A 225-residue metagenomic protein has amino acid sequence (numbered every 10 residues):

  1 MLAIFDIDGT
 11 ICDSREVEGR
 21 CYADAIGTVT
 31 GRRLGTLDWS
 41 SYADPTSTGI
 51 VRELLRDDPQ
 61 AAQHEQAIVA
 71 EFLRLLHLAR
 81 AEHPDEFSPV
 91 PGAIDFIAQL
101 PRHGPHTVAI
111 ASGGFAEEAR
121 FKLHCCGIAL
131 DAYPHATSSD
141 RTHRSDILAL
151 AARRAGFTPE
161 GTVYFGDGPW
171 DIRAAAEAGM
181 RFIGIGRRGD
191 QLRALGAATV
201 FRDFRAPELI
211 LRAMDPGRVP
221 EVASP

Functional and structural regions predicted by a protein language model:
M1-F5, G161, L209-R212, G217-P225: Non-catalytic pre-domain segments flanking phosphatase-related domains
L2-I7, I11-P91, D95: N-terminal helical cap/lid subdomain that shapes the substrate entry/recognition surface in HAD-like hydrolases
T10, A93-H124, P134-T142: Substrate-recognition element of Asp-dependent hydrolases with the DxDx(T/V) motif
D38-Y42, Q66-V69, I128-R144: A short, structured active-site edge motif that brings together acidic residues
I97-R102, A152, I172-A176: Surface-exposed amphipathic alpha-helices with a cationic face
A136, T199-R205: Short acidic-hydrophobic, aromatic-tinged amphipathic segments that line or gate anion-handling sites
S145-I172: Conserved Lys-Pro-Asp/Glu-containing loop-to-beta segment of HAD-superfamily phosphomonoesterases, centered on
Y164-F201: Acidic, Mg2+-coordinating phosphoryl-transfer loop and its flanking beta/alpha structural elements, shared across
